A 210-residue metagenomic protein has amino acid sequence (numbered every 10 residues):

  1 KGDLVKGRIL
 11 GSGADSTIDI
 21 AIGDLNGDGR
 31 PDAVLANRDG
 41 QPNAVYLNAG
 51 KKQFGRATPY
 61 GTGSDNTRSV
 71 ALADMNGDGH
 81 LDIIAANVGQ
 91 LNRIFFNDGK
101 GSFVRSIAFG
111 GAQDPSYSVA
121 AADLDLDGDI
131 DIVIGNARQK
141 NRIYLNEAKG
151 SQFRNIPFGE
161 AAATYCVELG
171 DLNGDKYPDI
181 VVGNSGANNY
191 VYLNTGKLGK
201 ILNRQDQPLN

Functional and structural regions predicted by a protein language model:
K1-D15, L47-D65, F96-D114, Y144-A163 (+1 more regions): Blade-edge motifs of beta-propeller repeat domains
T17, G40, T67, G89 (+3 more regions): Short coil/loop residues immediately preceding or within conserved phosphate-binding loops of NTP-utilizing enzyme
I18-G27, R68-G77, Y117-L126, Y165-G174: Beta-propeller blade termini
G27, R38-G40, K51, G77 (+8 more regions): Short strand-connecting beta-turns/loops that link adjacent beta-strands
D28, D32, D78, D82 (+4 more regions): Acidic Asp/Glu-based divalent-cation binding sites
A33-N37, I83-N87, I132-N136, I180-N184: Hydrophobic beta-strand segments that make up the repeating blades of beta-propeller and related beta-repeat
P42-Y46, L91-F95, K140-Y144, N188-Y192: A short loop-to-beta-strand structural motif that recurs across blades of beta-propeller domains
F153-P157, A163-G170, G174-P178: Ankyrin-repeat and related helical/solenoid repeat scaffolds used for protein-protein interactions
